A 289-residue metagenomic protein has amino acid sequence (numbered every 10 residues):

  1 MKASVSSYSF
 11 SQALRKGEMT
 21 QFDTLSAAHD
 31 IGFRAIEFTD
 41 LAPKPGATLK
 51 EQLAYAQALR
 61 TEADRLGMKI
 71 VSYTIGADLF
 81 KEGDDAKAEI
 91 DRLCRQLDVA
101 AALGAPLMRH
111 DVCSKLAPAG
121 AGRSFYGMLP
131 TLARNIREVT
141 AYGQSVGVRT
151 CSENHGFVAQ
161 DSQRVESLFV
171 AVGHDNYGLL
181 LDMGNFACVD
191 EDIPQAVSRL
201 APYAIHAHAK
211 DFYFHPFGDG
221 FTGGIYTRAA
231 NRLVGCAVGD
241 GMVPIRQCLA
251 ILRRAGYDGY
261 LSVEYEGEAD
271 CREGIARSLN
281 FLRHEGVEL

Functional and structural regions predicted by a protein language model:
K2-S4, A35, K69-T74, A105-R109 (+4 more regions): Structural preference for beta-strand elements that scaffold enzyme active sites
V5, A28, I36, A63 (+7 more regions): Conserved, mostly hydrophobic/aromatic
S6-T20, D78-I90, A121-L129, A237-G239: Active-site mouth loops of central-metabolism enzymes
K16-A28, K87-D98, V189-V197, I245-C248: Short, acidic/polar
E18, A35-I36, A133-M242: Acidic/histidine-rich catalytic cores of soluble enzymes
T20-L41, G104: Catalytic domains of carbohydrate-active enzymes, especially glycoside hydrolases
E37-R60, C113-P118: Glycine-rich, proline-tolerant flexible connector loops at the mouths of alpha/beta enzymes
Q57, T61-K69, K81-L179, R199: Active-site acidic/histidine proton-transfer and metal-coordination neighborhood in alpha/beta enzyme cores
